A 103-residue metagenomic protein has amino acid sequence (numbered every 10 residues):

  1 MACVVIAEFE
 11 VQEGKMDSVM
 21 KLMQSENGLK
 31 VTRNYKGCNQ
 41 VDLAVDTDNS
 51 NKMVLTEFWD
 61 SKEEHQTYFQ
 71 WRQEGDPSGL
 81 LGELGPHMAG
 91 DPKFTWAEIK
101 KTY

Functional and structural regions predicted by a protein language model:
M1-A2, Y103: Eukaryotic N-terminal low-complexity, Ser/Thr- and Lys/Arg-rich leader segments that predominantly function as
C3-E10, Q40-F69: Short, well-ordered beta-strand segments in beta-rich or mixed alpha/beta enzyme and ligand-binding folds
E13-G14, M88: A short, structured loop/turn motif at beta-sheet edges
G14-M20, H65: Short, conserved charged micro-motifs
E26-N39, F58-K93: An amphipathic, aromatic/His-enriched active-site/gating alpha helix that lines ligand/cofactor pockets
A44, T95-A97: Solvent-exposed beta-strand sheet faces enriched in polar/charged residues
N49, K100-Y103: A short acidic, often aromatic-flanked loop/helix-cap motif at beta-alpha or helix-coil junctions that lines enzyme
